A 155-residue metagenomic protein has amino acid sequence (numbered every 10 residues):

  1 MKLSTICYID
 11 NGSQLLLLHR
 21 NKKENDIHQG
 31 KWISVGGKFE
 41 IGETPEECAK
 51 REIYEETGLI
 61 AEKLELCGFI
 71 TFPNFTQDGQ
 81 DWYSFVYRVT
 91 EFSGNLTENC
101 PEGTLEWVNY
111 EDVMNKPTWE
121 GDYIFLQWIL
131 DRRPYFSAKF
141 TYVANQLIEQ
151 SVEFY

Functional and structural regions predicted by a protein language model:
M1-L17, V35-F39: Conserved N-terminal beta-strand and adjoining loop/helix that marks the start of the Nudix/MutT-like hydrolase domain
L16, E24-N25, P73: Flexible, glycine-rich phosphate/dinucleotide-binding loops and adjacent beta-alpha linkers at cofactor/substrate
N25-G30, D81: A conserved beta-turn-beta hairpin within the catalytic core of GNAT-like acetyltransferases that forms part
Q29-I33, T44: Short, surface-exposed acidic-centric catalytic microdomains
F39-E62, F72-I124, W128-I129, Q150-Y155: Unchanged
I129-Y155: Charged phosphate-binding loop/patch that engages nucleotide di/tri-phosphates or the phosphate backbone of nucleic
